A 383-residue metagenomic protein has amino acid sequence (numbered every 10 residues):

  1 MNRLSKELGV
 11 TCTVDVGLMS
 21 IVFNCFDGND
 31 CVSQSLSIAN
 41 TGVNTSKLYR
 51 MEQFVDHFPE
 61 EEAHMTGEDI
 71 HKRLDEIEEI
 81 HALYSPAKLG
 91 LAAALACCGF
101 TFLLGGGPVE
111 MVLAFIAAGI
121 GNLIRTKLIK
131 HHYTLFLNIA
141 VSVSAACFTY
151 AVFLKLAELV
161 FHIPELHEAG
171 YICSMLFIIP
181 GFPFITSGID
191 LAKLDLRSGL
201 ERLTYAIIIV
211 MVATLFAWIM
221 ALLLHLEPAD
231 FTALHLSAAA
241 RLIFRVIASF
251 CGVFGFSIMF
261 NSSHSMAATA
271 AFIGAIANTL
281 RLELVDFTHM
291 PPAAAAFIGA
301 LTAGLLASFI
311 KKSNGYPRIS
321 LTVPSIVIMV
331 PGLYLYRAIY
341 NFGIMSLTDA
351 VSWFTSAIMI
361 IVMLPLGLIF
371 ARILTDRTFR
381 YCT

Functional and structural regions predicted by a protein language model:
N2-A82: Soluble N-terminal domains of membrane-associated systems
F58-K72, A87-C97, F115-R125, A221-P228 (+3 more regions): Hydrophobic, membrane-facing alpha-helical anchors
L83-T186, I258-F260, H264, T269: Core alpha-helical transmembrane segments of integral membrane proteins
G99-L104, I120-I129, A145, T149-A157 (+7 more regions): Alpha-helical membrane-inserting segments
L103-A117, L166-P180, T232-A248, T288-L301 (+1 more regions): Structural signature of hydrophobic alpha-helical transmembrane segments
A157-L166, L224-A238, N341-W353: Membrane-interface helix termini and inter-helical loops of multi-pass transporters
G170-M175, G188, L194-I209, F272 (+2 more regions): C-terminal transmembrane helix-loop-helix hairpin of multi-pass membrane proteins
T186-L236, A240-F256: Membrane-embedded hairpin module used as a gating/binding unit in multi-pass transport and secretion proteins
